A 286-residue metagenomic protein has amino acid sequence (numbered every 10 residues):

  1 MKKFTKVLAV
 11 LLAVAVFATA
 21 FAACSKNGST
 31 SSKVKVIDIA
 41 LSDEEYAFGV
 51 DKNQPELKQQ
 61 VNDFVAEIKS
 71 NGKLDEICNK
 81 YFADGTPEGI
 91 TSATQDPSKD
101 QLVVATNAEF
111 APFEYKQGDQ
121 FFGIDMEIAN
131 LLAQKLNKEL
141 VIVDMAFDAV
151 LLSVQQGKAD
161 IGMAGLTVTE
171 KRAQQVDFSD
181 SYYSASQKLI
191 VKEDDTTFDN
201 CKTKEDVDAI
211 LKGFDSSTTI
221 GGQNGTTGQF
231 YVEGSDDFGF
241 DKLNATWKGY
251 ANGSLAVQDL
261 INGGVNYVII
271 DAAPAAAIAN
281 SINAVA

Functional and structural regions predicted by a protein language model:
A18-S32: Sec-dependent signal peptide cleavage junction
G28-S42, D148-L152, A164-Q175, Y231-G234 (+1 more regions): A ligand-binding cleft/hinge motif common to bilobed small-molecule-binding domains
S29, T106-F110, V143-D148, G157-E170 (+5 more regions): Beta->alpha turn/N-cap motifs
S31-K58, A108, Y183-V191, A272 (+1 more regions): Periplasmic-binding protein-like
K33-S42, Q134, E139-A209: Acidic, polar ligand-binding/catalytic clefts
V36-S42, N62-K99, E205-S217, G221-W247: Ligand-binding clefts/hinges and TM-proximal coupling segments of bilobed small-molecule sensing domains
Y46, E56-E76, K80-D84, D96-L166 (+2 more regions): Extracytoplasmic small-molecule ligand-binding "clamshell" domains of the periplasmic binding protein/Venus flytrap
A108-A111, F121-Q134, S184-G253, A272-P274: Bilobed "Venus flytrap"/periplasmic-binding protein-like clamshell domains and structurally analogous long
